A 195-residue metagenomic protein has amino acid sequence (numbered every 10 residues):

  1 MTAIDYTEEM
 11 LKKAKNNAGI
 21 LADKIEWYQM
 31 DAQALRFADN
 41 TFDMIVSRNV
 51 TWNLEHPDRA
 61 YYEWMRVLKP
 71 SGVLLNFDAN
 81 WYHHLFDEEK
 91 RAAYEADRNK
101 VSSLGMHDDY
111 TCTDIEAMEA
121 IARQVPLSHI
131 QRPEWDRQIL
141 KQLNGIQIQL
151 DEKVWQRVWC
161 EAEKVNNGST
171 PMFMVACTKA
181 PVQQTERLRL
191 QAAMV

Functional and structural regions predicted by a protein language model:
M1-A34: Class I SAM-dependent methyltransferase SAM/SAH-binding core
M30-I45: A short acidic, Gly/Pro-enriched loop at the edge of an enzyme's catalytic core that lines a small-molecule cofactor
D43-P57: A short SAM/SAH-binding and catalytic strip from SAM-dependent methyltransferases
D58-P70: A short glycine-rich, Lys/Arg-flanked "PGG" loop and its adjoining helix->strand segment in the class I
V73-C112: Conserved class I S-adenosyl-L-methionine
K90, D108-L127: Short, glycine-/aromatic-enriched active-site segment of Class I SAM-dependent methyltransferases
P126-N144, L150-D151: Short alpha-helix
L143-N144, E161-V195: Core SAM-dependent methyltransferase catalytic element
